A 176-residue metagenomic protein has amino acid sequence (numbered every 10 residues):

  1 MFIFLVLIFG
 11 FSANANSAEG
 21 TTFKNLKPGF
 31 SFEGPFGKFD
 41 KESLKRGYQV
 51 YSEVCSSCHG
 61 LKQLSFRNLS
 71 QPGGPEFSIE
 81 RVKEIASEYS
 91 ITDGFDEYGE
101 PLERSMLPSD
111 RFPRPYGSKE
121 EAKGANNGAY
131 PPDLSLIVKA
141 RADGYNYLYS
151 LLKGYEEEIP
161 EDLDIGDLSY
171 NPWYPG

Functional and structural regions predicted by a protein language model:
M1-K38: Post-cleavage N-terminal segment of exported redox proteins
K24-L26, M106, G128, W173-G176: A short, polar/charged loop/turn motif at coil->beta-strand junctions and beta-hairpin connectors
K24-Q49, G60-I79: Electrostatic cytochrome c docking/interface patches
D40-S43, Y130, G144-L148: Stable alpha-helical elements in mature extracytoplasmic
Q49-L61, P113-G117, Y130-K139, Y147: C-type cytochrome heme c attachment motif
V54-K62, F66, Y155-I159: A generic secondary-structure signal for well-formed alpha-helical elements
S70-A125, A129-P131: Structured domain cores in non-transmembrane regions
Y145-G176: Extracytoplasmic/lumenal ectodomains and periplasmic regions of secretory and membrane proteins
